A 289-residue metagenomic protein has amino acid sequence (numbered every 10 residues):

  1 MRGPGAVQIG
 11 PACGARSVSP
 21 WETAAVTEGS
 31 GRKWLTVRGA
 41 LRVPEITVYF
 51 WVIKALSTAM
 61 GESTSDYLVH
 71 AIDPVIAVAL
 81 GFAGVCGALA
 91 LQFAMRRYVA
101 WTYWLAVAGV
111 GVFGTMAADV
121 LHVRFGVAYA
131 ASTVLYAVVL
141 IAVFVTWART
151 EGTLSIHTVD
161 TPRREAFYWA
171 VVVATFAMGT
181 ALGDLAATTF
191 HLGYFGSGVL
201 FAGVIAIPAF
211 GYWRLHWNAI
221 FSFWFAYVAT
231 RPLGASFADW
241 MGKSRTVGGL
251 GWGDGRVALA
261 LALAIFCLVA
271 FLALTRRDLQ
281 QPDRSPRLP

Functional and structural regions predicted by a protein language model:
M1, V7-I9, V18, V26: Short hydrophobic transmembrane-like helices used for membrane targeting/insertion
W21-P289: Polytopic alpha-helical membrane proteins, predominantly small-molecule transporters/carriers
